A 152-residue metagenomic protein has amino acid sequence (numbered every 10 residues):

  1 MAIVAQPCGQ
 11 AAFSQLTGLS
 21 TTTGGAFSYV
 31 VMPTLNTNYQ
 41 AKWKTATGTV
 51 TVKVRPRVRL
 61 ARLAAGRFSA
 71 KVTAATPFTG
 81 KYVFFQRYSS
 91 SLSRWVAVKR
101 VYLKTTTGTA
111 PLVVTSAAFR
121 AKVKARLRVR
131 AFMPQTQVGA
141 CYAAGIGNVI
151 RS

Functional and structural regions predicted by a protein language model:
M1-S152: Low-complexity, Ser/Thr/Pro-rich intrinsically disordered linker/stalk segments at domain junctions
